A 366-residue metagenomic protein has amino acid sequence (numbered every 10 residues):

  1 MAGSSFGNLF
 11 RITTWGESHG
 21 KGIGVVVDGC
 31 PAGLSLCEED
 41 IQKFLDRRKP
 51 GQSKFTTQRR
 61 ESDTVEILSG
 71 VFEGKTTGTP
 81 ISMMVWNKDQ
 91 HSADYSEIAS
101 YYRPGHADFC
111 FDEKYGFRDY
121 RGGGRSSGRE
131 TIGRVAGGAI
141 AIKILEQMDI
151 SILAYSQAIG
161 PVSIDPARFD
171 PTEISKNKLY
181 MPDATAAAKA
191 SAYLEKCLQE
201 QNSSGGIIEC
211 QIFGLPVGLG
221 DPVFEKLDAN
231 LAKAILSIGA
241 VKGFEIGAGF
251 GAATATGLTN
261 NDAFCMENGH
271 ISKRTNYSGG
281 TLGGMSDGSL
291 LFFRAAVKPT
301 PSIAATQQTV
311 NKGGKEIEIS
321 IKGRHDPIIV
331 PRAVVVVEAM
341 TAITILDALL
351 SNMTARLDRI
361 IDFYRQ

Functional and structural regions predicted by a protein language model:
M1-R59: N-terminal, positively charged regions that mediate nucleic acid binding
R11, S302-Q366: Internal helix-turn-beta structural module
R11-T14, D119-E130, V217-D221, N276-T281 (+1 more regions): A short glycine/serine-rich beta->alpha loop
W15, K21, Q201-S204, I208-E316: Glycine-rich anion/phosphate-binding loop at the beta-strand->alpha-helix junction
K21-G33, G128-I150, E225, A229-K233 (+3 more regions): Alpha-helical support elements that line or immediately flank enzyme active sites and cofactor-binding pockets
L45-P104, D108: Glycine-rich, N-terminal phosphate-binding loop and its surrounding beta-alpha-beta segment
A99-G124, Q307-H325: Short acidic, glycine/tyrosine-flanked loop/strand segments centered on an H-E-D-like triad
E113-V223: Glycine-rich, mobile lid/loop segments that gate access to catalytic sites or pores
